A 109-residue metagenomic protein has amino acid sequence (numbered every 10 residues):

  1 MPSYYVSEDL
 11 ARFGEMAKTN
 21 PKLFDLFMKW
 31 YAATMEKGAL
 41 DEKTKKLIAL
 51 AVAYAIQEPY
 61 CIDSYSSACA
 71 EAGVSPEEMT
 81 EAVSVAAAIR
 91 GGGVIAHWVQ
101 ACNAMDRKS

Functional and structural regions predicted by a protein language model:
M1-T44, H97-S109: Acidic, glycine/proline-rich low-complexity segments that act as flexible tails and inter-domain linkers
K18, A39, I56-Q57, V74: Residues in soluble alpha-helical coiled-coils and helical-bundle/repeat scaffolds
A32, A49, S66-A70: Amphipathic alpha-helical segments within well-ordered protein domains
E42, Y60, E77-T80: Short, solvent-exposed positions on alpha-helices
K45-A53, A82-A86: Alpha-helical scaffold segments that form or flank carboxylate-/histidine-based iron centers
I48, V52-S64: Short, thiol/selenol-centered motifs that function as redox-active sites or metal-ligating centers
S64-E78, C102: Iron-sulfur (Fe-S) cluster-binding segments and ferredoxin-like electron-carrier domains, especially [2Fe-2S]
S84-Q100: Short Fe-S-cluster ligation motifs
